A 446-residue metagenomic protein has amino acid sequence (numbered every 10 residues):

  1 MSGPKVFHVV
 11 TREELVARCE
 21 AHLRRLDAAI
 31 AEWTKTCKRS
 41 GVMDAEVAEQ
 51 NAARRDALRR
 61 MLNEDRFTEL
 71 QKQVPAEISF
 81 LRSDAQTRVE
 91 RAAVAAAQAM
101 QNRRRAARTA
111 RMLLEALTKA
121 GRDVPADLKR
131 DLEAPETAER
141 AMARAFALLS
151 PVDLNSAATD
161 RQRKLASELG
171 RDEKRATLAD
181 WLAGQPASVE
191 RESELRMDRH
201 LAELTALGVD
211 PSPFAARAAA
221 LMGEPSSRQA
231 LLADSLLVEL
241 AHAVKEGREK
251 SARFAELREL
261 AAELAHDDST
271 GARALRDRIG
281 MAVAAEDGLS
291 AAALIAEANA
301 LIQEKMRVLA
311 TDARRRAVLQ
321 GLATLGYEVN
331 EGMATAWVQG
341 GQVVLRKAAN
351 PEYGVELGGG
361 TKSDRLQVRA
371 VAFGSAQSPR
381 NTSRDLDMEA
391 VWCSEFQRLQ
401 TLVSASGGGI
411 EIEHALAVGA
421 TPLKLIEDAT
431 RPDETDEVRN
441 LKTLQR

Functional and structural regions predicted by a protein language model:
M1-N330, P351, D385-E389, L444-Q445: Amphipathic alpha-helical assembly segments used for oligomerization, scaffolding, or translocation
A298, I302-R446: C-terminal structured domains
